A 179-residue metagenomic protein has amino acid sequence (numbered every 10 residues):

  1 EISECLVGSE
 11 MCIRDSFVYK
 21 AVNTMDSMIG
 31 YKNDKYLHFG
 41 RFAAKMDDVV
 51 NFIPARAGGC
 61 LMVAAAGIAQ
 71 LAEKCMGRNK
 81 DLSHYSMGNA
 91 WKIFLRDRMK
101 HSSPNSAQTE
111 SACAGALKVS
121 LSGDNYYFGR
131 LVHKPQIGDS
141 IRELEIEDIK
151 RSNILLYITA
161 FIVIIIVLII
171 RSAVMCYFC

Functional and structural regions predicted by a protein language model:
E1-G8, I13: Single conserved hydrophobic/aromatic residue that forms the stacking wall/gate of nucleotide- or nucleobase-binding
S9, K20-I162: Interhelical loop and helix-boundary elements at the membrane-water interface of polytopic inner-membrane proteins
F161-I169: Generic alpha-helical transmembrane segments of integral inner-membrane proteins, especially permease/transport modules
L168-C179: Juxtamembrane boundary at the C-terminal end of a transmembrane helix
